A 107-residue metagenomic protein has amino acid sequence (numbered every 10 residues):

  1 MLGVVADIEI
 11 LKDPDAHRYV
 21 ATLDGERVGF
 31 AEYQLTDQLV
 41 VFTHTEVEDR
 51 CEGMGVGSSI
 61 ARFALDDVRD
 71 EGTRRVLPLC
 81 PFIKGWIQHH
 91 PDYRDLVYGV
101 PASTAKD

Functional and structural regions predicted by a protein language model:
L2-H17: Active-site rim helix/loop that mediates acceptor-substrate recognition in acyltransferases
P14-V28: Conserved beta-hairpin
V20, L39-V41: General beta-strand recognition
L23, H44-T45: Residue-level recognition of conserved beta-strand positions in structured domain cores
E26-Q34, V41: Conserved beta-strand in the GNAT
T45-E52: A short, internal acetyl-CoA/4′-phosphopantetheine-binding micro-motif in the GNAT/acyltransferase core
G53-L65: Conserved acetyl-CoA-binding loop-helix of GNAT-fold acetyltransferases
V68-S103: C-terminal structural segments of small proteins and small subunits
